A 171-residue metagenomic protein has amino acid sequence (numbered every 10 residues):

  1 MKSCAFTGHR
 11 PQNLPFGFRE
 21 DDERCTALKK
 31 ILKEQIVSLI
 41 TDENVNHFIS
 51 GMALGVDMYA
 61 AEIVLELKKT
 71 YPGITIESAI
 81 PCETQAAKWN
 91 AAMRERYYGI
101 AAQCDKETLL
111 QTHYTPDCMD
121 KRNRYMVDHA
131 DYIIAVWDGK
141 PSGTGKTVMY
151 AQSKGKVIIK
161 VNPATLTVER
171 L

Functional and structural regions predicted by a protein language model:
M1-L171: Acidic/glycine-enriched connector segments
